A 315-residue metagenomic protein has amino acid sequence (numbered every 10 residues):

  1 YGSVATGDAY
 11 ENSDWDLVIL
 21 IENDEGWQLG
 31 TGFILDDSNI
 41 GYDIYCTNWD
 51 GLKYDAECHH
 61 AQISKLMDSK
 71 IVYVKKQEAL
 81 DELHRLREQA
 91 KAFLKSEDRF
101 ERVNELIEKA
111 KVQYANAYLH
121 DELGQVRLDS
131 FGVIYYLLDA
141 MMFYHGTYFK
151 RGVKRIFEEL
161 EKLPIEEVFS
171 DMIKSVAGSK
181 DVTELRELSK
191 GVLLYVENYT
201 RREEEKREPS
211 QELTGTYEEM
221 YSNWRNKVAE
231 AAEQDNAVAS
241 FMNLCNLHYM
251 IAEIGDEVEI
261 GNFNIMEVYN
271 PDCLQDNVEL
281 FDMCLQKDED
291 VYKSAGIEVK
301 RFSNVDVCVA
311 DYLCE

Functional and structural regions predicted by a protein language model:
Y1-E11, W15-I19, V74-F93, L194-Y195 (+1 more regions): Short secondary-structure boundary segments
Y1-G7, Y45-A56, D68-L83, D129-Y135 (+1 more regions): Charged, low-complexity, helix/coiled-coil-prone segments
Y1-S69, N262-I265, D272: Metal-dependent nucleotidyltransferase catalytic core
S3, L17, L35, I44-T47 (+5 more regions): Intrinsically disordered, low-complexity regions enriched in small/polar residues
Y10, H59-H60, H84, H120 (+2 more regions): Histidine (H) residue identity feature
W49-Y114: Internal, well-ordered alpha/beta segment that forms a basic, Gly-enriched binding/recognition surface
E97-E315: Conserved nucleotidyltransferase catalytic core and NTase-mimicking acidic/glycine-rich helix/loop elements in nucleic
